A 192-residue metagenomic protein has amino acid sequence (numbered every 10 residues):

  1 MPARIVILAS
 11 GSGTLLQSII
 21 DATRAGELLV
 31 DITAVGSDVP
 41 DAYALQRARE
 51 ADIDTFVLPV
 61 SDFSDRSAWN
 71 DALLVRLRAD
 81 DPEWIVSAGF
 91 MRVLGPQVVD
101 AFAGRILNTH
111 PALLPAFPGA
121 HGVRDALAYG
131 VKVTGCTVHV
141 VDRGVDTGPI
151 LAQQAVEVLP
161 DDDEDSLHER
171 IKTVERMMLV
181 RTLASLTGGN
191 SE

Functional and structural regions predicted by a protein language model:
M1-Y43: N-terminal Rossmann-like dinucleotide-binding module
A22, A88-N190: Donor/substrate-binding cores of folate-linked one-carbon enzymes
L28-A72: Short, surface-exposed acidic-centric catalytic microdomains
T33, E83, G104: Conserved acidic residues
S37-D38, S61-D62, R66, D80-P96: N-terminal glycine-rich "phosphate-gripper" loop used for MgATP/nucleotide binding and carboxylate activation
D54, E83, K132: Residue-level detector of anion-binding/catalytic polar loops
D71-A79: Short, well-structured alpha-helical segments in soluble
